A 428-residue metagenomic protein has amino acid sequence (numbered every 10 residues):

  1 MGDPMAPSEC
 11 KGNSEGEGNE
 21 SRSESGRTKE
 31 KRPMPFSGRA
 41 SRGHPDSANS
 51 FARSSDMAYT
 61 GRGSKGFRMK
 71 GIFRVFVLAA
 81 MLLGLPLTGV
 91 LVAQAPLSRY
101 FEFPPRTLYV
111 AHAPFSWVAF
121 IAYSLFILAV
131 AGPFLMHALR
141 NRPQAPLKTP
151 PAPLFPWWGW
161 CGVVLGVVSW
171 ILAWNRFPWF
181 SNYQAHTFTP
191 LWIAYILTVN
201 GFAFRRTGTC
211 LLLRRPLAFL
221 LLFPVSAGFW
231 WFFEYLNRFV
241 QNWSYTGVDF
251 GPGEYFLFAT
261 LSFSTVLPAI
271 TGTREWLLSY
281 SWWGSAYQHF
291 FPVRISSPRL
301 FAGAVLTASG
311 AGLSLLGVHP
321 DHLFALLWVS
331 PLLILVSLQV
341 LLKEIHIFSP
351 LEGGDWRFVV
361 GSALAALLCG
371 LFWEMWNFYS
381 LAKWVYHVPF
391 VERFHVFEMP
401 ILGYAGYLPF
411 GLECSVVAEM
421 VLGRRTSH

Functional and structural regions predicted by a protein language model:
D3, N13, H44-N49, D56: Intrinsic-disorder-associated, low-complexity terminal segments enriched in Asp/Asn/His/Tyr and depleted of Lys/Arg
P7, E17, S21-S23, K31 (+1 more regions): Intrinsically disordered, low-complexity segments enriched in serine/threonine/proline/glycine and often basic
R42-H44, R53-Y59, K65: Short, positively charged and aromatic/hydrophobic N-terminal segments
G61-H428: Aromatic-rich, lipid-facing transmembrane alpha helices and their immediate juxtamembrane interface loops in integral
